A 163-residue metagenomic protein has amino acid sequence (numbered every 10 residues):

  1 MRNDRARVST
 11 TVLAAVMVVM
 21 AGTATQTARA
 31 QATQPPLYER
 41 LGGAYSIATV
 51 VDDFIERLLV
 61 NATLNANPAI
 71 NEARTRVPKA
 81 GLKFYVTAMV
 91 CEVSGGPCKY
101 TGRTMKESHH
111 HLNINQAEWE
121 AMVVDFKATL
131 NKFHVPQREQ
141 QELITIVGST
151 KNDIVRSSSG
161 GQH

Functional and structural regions predicted by a protein language model:
M1-A14, A24: Bacterial N-terminal signal peptides that target proteins for export
V18-T27: C-terminal segment of classical bacterial N-terminal signal peptides
T27-H163: Core of compact, soluble alpha-helical bundle domains
